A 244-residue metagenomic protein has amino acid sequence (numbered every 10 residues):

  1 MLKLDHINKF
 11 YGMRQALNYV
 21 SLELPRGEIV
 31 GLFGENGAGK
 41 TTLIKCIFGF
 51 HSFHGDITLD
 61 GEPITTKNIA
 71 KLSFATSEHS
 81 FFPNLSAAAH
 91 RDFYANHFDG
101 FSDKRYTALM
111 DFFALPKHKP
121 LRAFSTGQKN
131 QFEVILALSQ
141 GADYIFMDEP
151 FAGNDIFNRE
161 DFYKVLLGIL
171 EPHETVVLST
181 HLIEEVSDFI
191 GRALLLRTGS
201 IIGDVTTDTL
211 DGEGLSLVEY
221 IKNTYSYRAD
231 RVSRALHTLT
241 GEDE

Functional and structural regions predicted by a protein language model:
F33-E35: The feature captures the beta-strand-to-loop junction immediately N-terminal to the Walker
G49, F53-N68: Conserved ABC transporter NBD signature motif
T76-F132: ABC-family P-loop ATPase nucleotide-binding domains
I145-E149, N154: Catalytic Walker B motif of ABC-type/P-loop ATPase nucleotide-binding domains
I156-N158: Helix N-cap at the start of a conserved alpha-helix in ABC-type nucleotide-binding domains
D208-E244: ABC ATPase nucleotide-binding domains
